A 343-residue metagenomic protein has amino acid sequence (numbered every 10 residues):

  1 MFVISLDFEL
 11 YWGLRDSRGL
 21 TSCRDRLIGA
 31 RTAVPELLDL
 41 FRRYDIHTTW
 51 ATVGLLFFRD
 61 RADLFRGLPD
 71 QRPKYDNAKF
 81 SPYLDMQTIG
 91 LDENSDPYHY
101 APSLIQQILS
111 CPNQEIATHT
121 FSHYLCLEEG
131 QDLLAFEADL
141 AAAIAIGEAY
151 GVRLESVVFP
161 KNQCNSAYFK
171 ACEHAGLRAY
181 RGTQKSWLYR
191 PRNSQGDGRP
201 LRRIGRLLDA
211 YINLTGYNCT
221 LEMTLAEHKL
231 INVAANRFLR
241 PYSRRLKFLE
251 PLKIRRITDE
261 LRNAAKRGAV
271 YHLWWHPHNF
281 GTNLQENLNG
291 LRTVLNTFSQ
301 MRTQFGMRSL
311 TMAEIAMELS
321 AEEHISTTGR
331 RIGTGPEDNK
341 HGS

Functional and structural regions predicted by a protein language model:
M1-S156, K161-V233, E250-L273, F280-S343: Catalytic alpha-helical scaffold of carbohydrate-active enzymes acting on polysaccharides/glycoconjugates
N236-L239, P277: A broadly conserved detector of short glycine/acidic/proline-rich loop/turn motifs that flank catalytic sites and bind
F238-K253: Internal helical hairpin/lid segments
